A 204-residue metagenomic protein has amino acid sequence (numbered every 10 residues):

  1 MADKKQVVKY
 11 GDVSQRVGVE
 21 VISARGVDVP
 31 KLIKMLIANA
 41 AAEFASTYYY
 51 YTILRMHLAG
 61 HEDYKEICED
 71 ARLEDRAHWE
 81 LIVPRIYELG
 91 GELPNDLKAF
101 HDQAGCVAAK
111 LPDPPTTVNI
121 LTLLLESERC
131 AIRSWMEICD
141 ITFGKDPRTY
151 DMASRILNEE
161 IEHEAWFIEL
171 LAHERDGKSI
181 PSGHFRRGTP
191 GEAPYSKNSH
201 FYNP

Functional and structural regions predicted by a protein language model:
M1-P204: Iron-associated oxidoreductase/ferritin-like identity signal
